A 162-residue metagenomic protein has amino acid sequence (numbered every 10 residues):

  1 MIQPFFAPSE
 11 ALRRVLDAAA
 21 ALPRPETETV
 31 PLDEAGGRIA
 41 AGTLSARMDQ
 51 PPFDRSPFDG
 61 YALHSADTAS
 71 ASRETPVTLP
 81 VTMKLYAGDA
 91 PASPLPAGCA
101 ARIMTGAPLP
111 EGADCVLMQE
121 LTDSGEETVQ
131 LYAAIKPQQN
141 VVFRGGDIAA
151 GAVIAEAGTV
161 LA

Functional and structural regions predicted by a protein language model:
M1-T75, F143: Short, low-complexity N-terminal leaders and the immediately following helix N-cap/first helix
I2-Q3, A62-A162: Short, glycine/charged-enriched hinge/interface segments at domain edges or termini
